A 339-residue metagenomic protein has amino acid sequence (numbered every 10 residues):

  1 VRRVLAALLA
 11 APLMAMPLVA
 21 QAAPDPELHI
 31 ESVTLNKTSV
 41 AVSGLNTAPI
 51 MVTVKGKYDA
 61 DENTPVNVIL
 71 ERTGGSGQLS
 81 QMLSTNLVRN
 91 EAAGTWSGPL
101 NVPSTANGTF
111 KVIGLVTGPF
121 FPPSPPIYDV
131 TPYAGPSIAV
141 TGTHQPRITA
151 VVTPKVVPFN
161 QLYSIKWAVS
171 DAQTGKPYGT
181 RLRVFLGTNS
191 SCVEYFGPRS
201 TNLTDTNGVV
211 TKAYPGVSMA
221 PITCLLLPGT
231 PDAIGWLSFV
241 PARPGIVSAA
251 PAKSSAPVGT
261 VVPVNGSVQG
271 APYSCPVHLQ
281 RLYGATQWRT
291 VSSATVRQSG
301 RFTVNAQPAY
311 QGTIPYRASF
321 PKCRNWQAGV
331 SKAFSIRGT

Functional and structural regions predicted by a protein language model:
V1, A10, N36, D61 (+5 more regions): Serine/threonine-rich low-complexity intrinsically disordered regions
V1-R2, E71, V88, Y316: Short, intrinsically disordered low-complexity segments
R3-Q21, P49-T53, T95, T109 (+2 more regions): Low-complexity, Ser/Thr/Pro-rich intrinsically disordered linker/stalk segments at domain junctions
A23-A150, Y214, P263: Glycan-association/targeting regions that enable binding to alpha-glucans and other polysaccharides
